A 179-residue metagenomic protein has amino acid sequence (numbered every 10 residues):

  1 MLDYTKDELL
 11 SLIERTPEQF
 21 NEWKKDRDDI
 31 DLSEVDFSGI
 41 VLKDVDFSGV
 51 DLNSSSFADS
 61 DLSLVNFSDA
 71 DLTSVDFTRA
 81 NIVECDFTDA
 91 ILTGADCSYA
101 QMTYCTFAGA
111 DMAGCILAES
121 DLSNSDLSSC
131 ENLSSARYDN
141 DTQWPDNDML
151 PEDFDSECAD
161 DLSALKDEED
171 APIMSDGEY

Functional and structural regions predicted by a protein language model:
Y4-Y179: Tandem repeat scaffolds
